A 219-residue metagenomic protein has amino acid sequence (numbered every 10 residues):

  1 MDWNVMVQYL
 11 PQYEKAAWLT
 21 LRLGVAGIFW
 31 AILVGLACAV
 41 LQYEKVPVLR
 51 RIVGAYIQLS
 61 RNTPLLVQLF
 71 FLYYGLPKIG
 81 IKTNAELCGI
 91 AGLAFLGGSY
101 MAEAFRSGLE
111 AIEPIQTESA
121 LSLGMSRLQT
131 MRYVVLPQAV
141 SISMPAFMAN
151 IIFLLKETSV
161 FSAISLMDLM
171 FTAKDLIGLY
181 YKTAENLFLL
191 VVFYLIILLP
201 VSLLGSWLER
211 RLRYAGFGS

Functional and structural regions predicted by a protein language model:
M1-S219: Transmembrane alpha-helices and adjacent helix-loop boundaries
